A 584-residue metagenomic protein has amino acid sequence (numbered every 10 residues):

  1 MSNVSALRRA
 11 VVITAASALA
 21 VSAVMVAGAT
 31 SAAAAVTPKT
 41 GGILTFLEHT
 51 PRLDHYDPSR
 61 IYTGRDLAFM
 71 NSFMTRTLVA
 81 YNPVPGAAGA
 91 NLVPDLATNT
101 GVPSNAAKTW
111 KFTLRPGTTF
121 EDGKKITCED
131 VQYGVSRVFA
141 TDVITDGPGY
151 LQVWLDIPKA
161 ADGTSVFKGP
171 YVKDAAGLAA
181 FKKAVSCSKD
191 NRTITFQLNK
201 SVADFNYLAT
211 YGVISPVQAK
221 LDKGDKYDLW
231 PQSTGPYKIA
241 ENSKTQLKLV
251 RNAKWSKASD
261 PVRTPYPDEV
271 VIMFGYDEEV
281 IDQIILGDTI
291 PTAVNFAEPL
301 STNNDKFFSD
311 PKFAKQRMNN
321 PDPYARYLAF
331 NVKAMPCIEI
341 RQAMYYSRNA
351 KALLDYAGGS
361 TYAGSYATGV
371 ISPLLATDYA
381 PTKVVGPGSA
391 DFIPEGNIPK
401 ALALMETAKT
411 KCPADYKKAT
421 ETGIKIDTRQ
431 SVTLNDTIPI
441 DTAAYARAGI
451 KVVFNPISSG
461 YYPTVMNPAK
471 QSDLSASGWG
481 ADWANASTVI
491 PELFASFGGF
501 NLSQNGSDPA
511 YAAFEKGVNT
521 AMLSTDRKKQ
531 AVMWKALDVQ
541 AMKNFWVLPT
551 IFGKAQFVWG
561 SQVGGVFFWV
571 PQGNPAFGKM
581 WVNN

Functional and structural regions predicted by a protein language model:
T37, C187, Q342, L354-A357 (+4 more regions): Extracytoplasmic/peripheral linker and loop segments enriched in polar/acidic and small residues with frequent Thr/Pro
L44-F46, G123, I284-T292, I426 (+2 more regions): Periplasmic binding protein-like
T45-N105, Q232: N-terminal lobe/hinge region of extracytoplasmic solute-binding protein
P83-A87, A179-A180, Q197-E269: Gly/Pro-rich hinge or "lid" segments in bacterial periplasmic/extracellular proteins
T113, D130-Q132, R137-Q218: Surface-exposed binding/hinge segments that line and control ligand-binding clefts or catalytic entry sites
Y150, A240-V250, V271-K333, K351 (+1 more regions): Extracellular/periplasmic solute-recognition and catalytic clefts
G364-K409, Q430-D436: Structural transition elements
F557-N584: Long beta-strand-rich cores associated with HINT superfamily self-processing modules
